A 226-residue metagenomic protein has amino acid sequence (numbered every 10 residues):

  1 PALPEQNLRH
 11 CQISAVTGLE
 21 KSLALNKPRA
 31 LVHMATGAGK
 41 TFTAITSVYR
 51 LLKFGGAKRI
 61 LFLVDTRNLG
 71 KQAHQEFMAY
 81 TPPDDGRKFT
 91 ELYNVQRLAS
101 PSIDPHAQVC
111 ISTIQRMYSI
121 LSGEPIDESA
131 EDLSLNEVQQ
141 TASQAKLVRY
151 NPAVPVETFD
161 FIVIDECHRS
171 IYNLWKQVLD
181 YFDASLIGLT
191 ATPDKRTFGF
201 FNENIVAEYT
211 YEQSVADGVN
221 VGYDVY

Functional and structural regions predicted by a protein language model:
P1-R59, N68, Q72-D84, P105-Q108 (+4 more regions): ATP-dependent helicase/translocase motor core
G18, V48-Y49, V95-L98, L147-N151 (+1 more regions): A generic local structural motif
L31-V32, L61-F62, C110-T113, V163-I164 (+1 more regions): Structural recognition of the beta-strand scaffold that forms the well-ordered cores of secreted hydrolase catalytic
V64-T66, A191: Cofactor-binding loop segments of dinucleotide-utilizing enzymes, especially the Rossmann-like FAD- and NAD(P)+-binding
R67, F89-S100, I114-S119: Conserved helicase motor
R67-N68, R169: Short, surface-exposed acidic/glycine-rich loop or hinge patches that mediate macromolecular interfaces
P83-F89, G218: Conserved AMP-binding/adenylation subdomain of ANL enzymes
Q115-Y226: Signature of the SF2 helicase/ATPase Hel1-core->accessory helical subdomain module
